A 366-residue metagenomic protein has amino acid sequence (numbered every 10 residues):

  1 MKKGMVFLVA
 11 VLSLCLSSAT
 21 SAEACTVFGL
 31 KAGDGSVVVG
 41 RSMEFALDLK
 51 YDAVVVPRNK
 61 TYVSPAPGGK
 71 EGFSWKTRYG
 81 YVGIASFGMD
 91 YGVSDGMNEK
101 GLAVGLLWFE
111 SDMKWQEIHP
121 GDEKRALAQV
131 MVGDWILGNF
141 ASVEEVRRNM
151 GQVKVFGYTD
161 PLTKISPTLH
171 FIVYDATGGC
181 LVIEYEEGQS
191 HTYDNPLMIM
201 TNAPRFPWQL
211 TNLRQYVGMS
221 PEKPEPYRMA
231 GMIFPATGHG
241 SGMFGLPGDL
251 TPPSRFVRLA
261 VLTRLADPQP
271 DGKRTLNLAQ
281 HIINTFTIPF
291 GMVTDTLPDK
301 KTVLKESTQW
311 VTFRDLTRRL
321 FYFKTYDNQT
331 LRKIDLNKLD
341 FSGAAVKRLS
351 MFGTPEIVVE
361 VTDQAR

Functional and structural regions predicted by a protein language model:
M1-G4: Positively charged n-region of N-terminal signal peptides that target proteins for export
F7-S17: Bacterial N-terminal signal peptides
E23-G29, G33-V37, A46, Y158-T159 (+3 more regions): C-terminus-biased signal that marks the final domain/tail of proteins
E23-K124, G157, E360: A contiguous strand-loop segment
V38-G40, A103-L106, I172-Y174, V182 (+2 more regions): Structural recognition of the beta-strand scaffold that forms the well-ordered cores of secreted hydrolase catalytic
V54-G72, M113-K154, G343-E356: Compact, glycine/acidic-enriched structural inserts
N98-K100, L137-E145, Q269-T275, L316-R318: A short, structured loop/turn motif at beta-sheet edges
V143, R147-Y185: Aromatic- and glycine-enriched pocket-lining scaffold segments that form the walls of small-molecule binding clefts
